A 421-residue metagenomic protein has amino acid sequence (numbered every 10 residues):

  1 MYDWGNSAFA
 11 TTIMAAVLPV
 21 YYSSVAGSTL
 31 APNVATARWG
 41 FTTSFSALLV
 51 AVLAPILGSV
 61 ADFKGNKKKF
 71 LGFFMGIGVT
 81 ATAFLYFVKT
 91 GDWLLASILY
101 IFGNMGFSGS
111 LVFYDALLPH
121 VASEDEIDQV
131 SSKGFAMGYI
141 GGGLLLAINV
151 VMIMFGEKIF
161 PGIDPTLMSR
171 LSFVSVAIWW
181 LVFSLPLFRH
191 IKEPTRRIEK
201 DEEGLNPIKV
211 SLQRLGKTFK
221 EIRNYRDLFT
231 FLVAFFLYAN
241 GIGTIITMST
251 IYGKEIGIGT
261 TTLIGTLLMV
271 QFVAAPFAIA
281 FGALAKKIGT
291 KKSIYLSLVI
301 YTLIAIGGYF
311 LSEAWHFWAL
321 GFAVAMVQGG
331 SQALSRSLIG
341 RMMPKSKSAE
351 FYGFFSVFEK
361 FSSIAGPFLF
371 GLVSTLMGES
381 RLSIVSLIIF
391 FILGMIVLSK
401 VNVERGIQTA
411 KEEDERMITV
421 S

Functional and structural regions predicted by a protein language model:
M1-A47, D227-T266: Helix-loop boundary and gating motifs at the non-cytosolic
P32-N33, I153-I178, L372-F391: A membrane-interface helix-boundary motif in multi-pass transporters
V52-N66, P276-T290, S374: Helix-to-loop junctions at the C-terminal end of transmembrane segments in multipass secondary transporters
K69-F84, K292-G307: Structural signature of the two symmetry-related core transmembrane helices
A81, D92-S110, H316-G330: Hydrophobic core of transmembrane alpha-helices in multi-pass small-molecule transporters, especially MFS/SLC-type
F87, W179-H190, V385-V420: Multi-pass alpha-helical transporter architecture, strongest for 12-TM Major Facilitator/SLC carriers used
G109-A122, G330-M343: Intracellular juxtamembrane helix-capping segments at the cytosolic ends of symmetry-related transmembrane helices
K192-L232: Juxtamembrane intracellular "pre-TM" segments in multi-pass secondary transporters
